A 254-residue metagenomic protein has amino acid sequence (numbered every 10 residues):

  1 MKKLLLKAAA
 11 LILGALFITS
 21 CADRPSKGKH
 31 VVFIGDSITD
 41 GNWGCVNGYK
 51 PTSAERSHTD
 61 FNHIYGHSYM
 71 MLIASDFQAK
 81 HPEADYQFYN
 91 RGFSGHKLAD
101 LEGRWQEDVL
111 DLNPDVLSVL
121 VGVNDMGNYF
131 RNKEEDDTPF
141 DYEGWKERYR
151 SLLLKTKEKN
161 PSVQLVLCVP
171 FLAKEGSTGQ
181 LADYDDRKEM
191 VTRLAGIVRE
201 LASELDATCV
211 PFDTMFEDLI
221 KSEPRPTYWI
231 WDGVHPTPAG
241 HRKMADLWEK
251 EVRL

Functional and structural regions predicted by a protein language model:
M1-A9: Bacterial N-terminal signal peptides that target proteins for export
A8, G35, V121: Residues that line or immediately flank small-molecule/substrate-binding pockets and catalytic motifs
A8-F17: Bacterial N-terminal signal peptides
L16-G28: Bacterial Sec-dependent signal peptides at the C-terminal "C-region" and cleavage site
D23-S26, K50, I64-H67, M71-Q87 (+2 more regions): Alpha-helical cap/lid subdomain in secreted, periplasmic, or secretory-pathway luminal O-acyl-processing enzymes
K27-H63: Short glycine-rich His-centered loop
N90: Conserved SAM-binding loop
